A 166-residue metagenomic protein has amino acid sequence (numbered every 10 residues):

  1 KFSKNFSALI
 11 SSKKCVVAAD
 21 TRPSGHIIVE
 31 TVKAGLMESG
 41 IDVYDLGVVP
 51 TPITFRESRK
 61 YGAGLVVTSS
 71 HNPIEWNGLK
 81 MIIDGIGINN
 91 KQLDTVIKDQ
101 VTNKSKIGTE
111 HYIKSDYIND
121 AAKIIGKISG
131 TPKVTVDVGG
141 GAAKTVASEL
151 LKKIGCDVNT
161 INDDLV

Functional and structural regions predicted by a protein language model:
K1, V29, T51, T68 (+3 more regions): Short, electropositive, low-hydrophobicity segments enriched in small/polar residues
K1-A34, E38-G40, G108-V134, A142: An N-terminal, well-structured beta->alpha segment
K4, K14-W76, E149-V166: N-terminal small/polar loop signature for handling phosphorylated ligands or for N-terminal nucleophile
E75-V166: Gly/Ser/Thr-enriched, mixed-charge loops and adjacent short helices that form phosphate/oxyanion-binding elements
